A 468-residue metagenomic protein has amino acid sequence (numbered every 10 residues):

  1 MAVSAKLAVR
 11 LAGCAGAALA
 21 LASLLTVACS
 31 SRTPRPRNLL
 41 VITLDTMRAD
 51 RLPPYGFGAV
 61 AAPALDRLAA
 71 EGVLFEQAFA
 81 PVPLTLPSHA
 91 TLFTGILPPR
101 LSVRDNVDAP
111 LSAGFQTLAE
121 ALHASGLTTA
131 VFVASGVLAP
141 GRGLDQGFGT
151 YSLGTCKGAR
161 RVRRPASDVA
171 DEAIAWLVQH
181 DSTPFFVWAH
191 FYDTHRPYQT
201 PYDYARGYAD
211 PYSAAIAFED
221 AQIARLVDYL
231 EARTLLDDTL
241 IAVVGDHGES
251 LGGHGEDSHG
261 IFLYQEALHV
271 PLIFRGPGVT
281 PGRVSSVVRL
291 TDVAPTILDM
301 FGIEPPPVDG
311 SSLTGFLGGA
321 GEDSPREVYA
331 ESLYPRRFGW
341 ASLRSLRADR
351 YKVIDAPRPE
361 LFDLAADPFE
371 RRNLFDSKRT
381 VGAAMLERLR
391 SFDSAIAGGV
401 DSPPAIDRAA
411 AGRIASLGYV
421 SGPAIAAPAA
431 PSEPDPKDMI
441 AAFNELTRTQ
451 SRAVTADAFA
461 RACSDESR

Functional and structural regions predicted by a protein language model:
A2-A17: Bacterial N-terminal signal peptides that target proteins for export
A2-V3, L21-R468: Catalytic domains that recognize anionic headgroups
